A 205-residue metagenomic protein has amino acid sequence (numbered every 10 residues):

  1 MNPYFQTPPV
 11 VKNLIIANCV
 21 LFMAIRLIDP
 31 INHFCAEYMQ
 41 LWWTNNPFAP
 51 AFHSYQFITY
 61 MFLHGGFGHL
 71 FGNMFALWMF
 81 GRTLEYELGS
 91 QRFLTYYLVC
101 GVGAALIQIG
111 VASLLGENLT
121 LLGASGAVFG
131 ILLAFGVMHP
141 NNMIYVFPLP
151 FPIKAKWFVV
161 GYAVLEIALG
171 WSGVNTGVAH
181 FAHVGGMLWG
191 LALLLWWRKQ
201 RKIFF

Functional and structural regions predicted by a protein language model:
M1-F205: A detector for small-residue-rich transmembrane helices and their helix-helix packing motifs
